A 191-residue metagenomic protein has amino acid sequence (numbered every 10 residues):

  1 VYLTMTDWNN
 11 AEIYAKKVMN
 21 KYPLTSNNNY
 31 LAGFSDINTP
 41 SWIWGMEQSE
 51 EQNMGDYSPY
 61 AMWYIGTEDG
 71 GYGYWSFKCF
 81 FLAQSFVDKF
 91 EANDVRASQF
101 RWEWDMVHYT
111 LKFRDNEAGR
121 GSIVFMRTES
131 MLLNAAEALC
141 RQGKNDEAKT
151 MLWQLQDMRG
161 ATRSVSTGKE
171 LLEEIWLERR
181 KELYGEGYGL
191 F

Functional and structural regions predicted by a protein language model:
V1-Y72, Q84-F191: Acidic/polar-rich alpha-helix caps and helix-coil junctions
